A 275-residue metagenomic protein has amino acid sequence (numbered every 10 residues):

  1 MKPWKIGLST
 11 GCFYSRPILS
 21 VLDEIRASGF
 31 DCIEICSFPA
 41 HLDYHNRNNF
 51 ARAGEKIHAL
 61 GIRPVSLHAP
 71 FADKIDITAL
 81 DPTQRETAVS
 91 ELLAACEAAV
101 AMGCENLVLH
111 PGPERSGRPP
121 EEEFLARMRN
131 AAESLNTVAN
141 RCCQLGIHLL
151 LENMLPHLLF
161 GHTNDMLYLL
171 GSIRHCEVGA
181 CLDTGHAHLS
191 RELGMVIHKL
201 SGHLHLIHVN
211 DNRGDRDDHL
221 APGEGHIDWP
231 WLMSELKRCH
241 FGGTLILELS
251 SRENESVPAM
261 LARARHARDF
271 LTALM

Functional and structural regions predicted by a protein language model:
M1-C104, N136, G202, R265-M275: N-terminal pre-domain/capping segments
M1-G7, Y14-S28, G103, F160-G179 (+1 more regions): Histidine-acidic metal/acid-base catalytic patches
L8-S9, P39-H41, I75, A79-T83 (+4 more regions): Short, contiguous strand/loop micro-motifs
C12-Y14, S37-P39, F71-D73, P113-R115 (+4 more regions): Active-site-proximal loop/turn and secondary-structure-junction residues that shape catalytic pockets, frequently
L19-S20, A59, T78-G179: Active-site acidic/histidine proton-transfer and metal-coordination neighborhood in alpha/beta enzyme cores
E34, S66, V108, L150 (+3 more regions): Conserved beta-strand positions in the central sheet of alpha/beta enzyme cores
P39-H41, D73-A79, R115-E121, S190 (+2 more regions): A short acidic, helix-capping loop that chelates divalent metal ions and anchors anionic groups
N46-N49, D81-A88, P120-A131, A221 (+3 more regions): Residue-level preference for long, well-ordered alpha-helices that form the structural scaffold of enzyme catalytic
